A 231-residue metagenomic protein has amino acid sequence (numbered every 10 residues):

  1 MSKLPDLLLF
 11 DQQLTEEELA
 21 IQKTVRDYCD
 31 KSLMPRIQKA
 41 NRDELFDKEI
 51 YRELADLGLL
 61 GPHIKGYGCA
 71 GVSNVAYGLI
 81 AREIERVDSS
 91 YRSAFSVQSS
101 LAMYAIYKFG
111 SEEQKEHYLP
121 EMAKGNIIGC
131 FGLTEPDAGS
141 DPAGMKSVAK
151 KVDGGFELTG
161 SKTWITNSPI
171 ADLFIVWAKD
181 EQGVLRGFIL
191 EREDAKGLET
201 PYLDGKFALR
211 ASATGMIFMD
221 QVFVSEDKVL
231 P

Functional and structural regions predicted by a protein language model:
M1-E17: Intrinsic disorder at enzyme termini
D56-I128, T166-L173: Internal helix-loop-helix
V72, D141-A143, N167-A171, R210-S212 (+1 more regions): Short glycine/proline-enriched turns and hinge-like loops at secondary-structure junctions
M122, D137-S140, W164-N167, K179 (+1 more regions): Short Gly/Pro-enriched turn/cap motifs at secondary-structure boundaries
S140-D141, F156: Hydrophobic, small-residue-rich alpha-helical packing segments that form membrane-like cores
S147-K150: A structural signal for short hydrophobic beta-strand segments in well-ordered beta-sheet cores
T159-T200: A short core secondary-structure module
E193-G197, A213-P231: A glycine-rich, basic-preceded beta-loop-alpha segment at the flavin cofactor/substrate interface of flavin-utilizing
